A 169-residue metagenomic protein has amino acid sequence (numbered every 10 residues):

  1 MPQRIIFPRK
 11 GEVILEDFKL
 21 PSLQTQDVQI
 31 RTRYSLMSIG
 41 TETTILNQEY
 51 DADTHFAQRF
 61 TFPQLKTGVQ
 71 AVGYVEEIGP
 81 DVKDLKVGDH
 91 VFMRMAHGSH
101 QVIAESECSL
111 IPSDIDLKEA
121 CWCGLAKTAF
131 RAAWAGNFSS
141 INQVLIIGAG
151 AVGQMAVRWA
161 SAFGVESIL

Functional and structural regions predicted by a protein language model:
M1-Q3: Extreme N-terminal starter segment of soluble prokaryotic enzymes
R9-G11, Q24: Residue-level recognition of beta-strand termini and adjacent short loop/turns
G11-K19: Short glycine/threonine/proline-enriched tight-turn/helix- or strand-capping micro-motif at secondary-structure
P21-M37, E49-M95, D114: Glycine-rich beta-strand-centered segment in the early N-terminal region that forms part of a ligand/cofactor-binding
I39, R94-E105: A structural motif shared across PLP-dependent enzymes of the aminotransferase-like
I39-L46: Cytochrome P450 core scaffold surrounding the K-helix E-X-X-R motif and the conserved "meander" helix-loop region
V102-I115: Short, compositionally biased
D116-L169: Mid-domain Rossmann-like dinucleotide-binding core that forms the NAD(H)/NADP(H) cofactor-binding site
